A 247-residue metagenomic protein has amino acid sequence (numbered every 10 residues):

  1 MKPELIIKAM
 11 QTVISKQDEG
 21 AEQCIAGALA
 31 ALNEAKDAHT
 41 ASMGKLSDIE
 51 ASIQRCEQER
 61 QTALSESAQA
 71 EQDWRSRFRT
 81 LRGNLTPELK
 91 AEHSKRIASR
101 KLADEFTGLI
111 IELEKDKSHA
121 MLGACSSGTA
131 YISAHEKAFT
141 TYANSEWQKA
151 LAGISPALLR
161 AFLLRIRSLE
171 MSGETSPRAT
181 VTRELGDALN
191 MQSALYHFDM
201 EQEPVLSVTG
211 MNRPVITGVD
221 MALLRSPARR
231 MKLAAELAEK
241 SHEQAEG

Functional and structural regions predicted by a protein language model:
K2, K8, K16, K36 (+9 more regions): Context-gated lysine
K2-I6, A152-G247: C-terminal modules of long, charged coiled-coil scaffolds in eukaryotic assembly complexes
K8-L46: Short, charge-rich amphipathic alpha-helices with coiled-coil/heptad character
Q23, A30-N33, D37, Q54 (+2 more regions): A general, composition-driven signal for non-globular sequence regions
I25-L32, I97, A103-Y196: Elongated amphipathic alpha-helical scaffolds of membrane-associated proteins involved in membrane
A41-A138: Extended alpha-helical coiled-coil "stalk/arm" regions that act as elongated linkers or oligomerization scaffolds
